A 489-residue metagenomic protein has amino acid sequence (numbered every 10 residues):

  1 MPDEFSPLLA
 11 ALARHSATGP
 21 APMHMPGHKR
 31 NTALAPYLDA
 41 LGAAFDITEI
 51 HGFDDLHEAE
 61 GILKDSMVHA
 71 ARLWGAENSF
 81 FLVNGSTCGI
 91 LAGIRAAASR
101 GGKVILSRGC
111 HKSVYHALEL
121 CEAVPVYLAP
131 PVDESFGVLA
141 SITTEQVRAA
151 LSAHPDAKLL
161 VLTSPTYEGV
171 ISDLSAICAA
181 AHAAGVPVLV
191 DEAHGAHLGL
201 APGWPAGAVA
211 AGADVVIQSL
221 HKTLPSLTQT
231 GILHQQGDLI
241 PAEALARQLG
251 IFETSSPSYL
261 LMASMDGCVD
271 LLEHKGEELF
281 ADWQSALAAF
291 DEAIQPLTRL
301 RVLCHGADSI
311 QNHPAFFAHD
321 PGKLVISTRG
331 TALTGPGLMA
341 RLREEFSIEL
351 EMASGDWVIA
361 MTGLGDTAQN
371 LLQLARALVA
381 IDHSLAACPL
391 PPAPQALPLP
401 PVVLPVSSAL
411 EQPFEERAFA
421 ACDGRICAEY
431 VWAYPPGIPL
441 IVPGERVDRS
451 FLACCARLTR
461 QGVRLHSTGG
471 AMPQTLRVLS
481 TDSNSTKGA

Functional and structural regions predicted by a protein language model:
M1-G61, P435-P436: N-terminal "arm"/small-domain region of PLP-dependent enzymes with the aminotransferase-like
F5-A13, Y37, A76, S86-G306 (+1 more regions): Conserved PLP-enzyme active-site core in the AAT-like
R30, Y167, K222-T223, D238-I240 (+6 more regions): Short, glycine-/Ser/Thr-/acidic-enriched flexible segments
A43-G85: Conserved N-terminal alpha-helix of the aminotransferase class I/II PLP-enzyme fold
F53, F80-L82, L160-T163, V325 (+1 more regions): Short glycine-rich or small-residue beta-strand-to-loop segments that form or flank ligand, phosphate, metal/Fe-S
F81, Y127-A129, Q218, M352 (+1 more regions): Structural signal for conserved beta-strand scaffold positions within catalytic alpha/beta enzyme cores
A289-A471: Conserved C-terminal alpha-helix-loop-beta "cap" of PLP-dependent enzymes that closes/shapes the active-site mouth
R464-T486: Charge-dense polyanion-binding interfaces
